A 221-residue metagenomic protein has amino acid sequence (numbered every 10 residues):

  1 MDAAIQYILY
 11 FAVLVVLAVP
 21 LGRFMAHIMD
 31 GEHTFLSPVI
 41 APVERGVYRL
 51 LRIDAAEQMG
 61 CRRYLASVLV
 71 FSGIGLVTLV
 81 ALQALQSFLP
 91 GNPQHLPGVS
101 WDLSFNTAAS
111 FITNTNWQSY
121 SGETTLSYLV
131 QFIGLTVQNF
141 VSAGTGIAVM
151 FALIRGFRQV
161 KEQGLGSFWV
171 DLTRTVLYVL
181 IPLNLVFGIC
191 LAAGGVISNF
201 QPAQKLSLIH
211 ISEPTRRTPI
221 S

Functional and structural regions predicted by a protein language model:
M1-N106, M150-F151, R158-G166, V170-L206: N-terminal alpha-helical transmembrane segments of multi-pass membrane transport and channel/translocase proteins
D2-A3, L14, P90, T115-Q118 (+2 more regions): A generic structural signal for ordered alpha-helices
H33, S37, P90, W117-Y120 (+2 more regions): Residues in flexible loops and secondary-structure boundaries
G60-L65, T115-S142: Individual transmembrane alpha-helix segments
G98-S121, T125: Intramembrane catalytic core of multi-pass membrane enzymes that act on lipidic substrates
T107-F111, T115, N139-G144, A148 (+2 more regions): Mid-bilayer segments of alpha-helical transmembrane spans in multi-pass integral membrane proteins that mediate
I209-S221: Single conserved hydrophobic/aromatic residue that forms the stacking wall/gate of nucleotide- or nucleobase-binding
